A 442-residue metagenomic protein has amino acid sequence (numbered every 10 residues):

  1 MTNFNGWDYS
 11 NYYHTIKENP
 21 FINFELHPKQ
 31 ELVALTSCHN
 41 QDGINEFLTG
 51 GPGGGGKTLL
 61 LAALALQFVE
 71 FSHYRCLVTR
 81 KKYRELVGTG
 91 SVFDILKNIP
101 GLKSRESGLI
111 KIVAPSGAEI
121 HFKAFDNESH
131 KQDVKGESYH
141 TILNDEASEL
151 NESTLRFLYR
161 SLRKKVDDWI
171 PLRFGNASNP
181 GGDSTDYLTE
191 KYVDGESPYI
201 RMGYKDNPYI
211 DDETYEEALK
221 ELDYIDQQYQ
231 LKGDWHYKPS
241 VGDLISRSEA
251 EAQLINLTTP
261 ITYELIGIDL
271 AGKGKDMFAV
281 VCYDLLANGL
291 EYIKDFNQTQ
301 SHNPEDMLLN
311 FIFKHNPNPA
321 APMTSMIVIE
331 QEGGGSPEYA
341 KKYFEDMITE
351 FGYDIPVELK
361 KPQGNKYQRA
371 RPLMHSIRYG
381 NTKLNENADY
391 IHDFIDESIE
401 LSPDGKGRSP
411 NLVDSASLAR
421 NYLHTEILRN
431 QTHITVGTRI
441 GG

Functional and structural regions predicted by a protein language model:
M1-E46: Pre-P-loop entry segment of helicase/translocase ATPase cores
T2-F4, S246, E251-Q253, R420-G442: Acidic two-metal-ion nuclease catalytic site recognized across multiple nuclease folds, prominently DnaQ/RNase D-T
K57-V69: Motif I (Walker A/P-loop) of helicase-class P-loop NTPases
Y74-L86: Conserved RecA-like ASCE P-loop NTPase motor core of nucleic-acid helicases/translocases
R84-H140: Inter-Walker segment of RecA-like/P-loop motor cores
E149-E221: ASCE P-loop NTPase helicase motor core
N207-I268, V436: ATPase catalytic-site recognition across NTP-hydrolyzing enzymes
V281-G407: Mg2+-dependent endonuclease catalytic cores in nucleic-acid-processing enzymes, primarily RNase H-like
